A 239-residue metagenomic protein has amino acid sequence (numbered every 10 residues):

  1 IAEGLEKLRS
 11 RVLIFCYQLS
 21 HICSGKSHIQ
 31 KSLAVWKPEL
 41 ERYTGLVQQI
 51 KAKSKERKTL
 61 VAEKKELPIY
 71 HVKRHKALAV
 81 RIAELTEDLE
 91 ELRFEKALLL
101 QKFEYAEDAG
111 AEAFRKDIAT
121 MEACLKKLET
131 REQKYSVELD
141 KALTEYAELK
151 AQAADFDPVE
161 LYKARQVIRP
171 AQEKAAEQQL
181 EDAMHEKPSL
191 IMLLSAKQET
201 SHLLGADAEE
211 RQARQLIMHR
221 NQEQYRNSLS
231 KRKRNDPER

Functional and structural regions predicted by a protein language model:
I1-R239: Extended intrinsically disordered terminal tails
